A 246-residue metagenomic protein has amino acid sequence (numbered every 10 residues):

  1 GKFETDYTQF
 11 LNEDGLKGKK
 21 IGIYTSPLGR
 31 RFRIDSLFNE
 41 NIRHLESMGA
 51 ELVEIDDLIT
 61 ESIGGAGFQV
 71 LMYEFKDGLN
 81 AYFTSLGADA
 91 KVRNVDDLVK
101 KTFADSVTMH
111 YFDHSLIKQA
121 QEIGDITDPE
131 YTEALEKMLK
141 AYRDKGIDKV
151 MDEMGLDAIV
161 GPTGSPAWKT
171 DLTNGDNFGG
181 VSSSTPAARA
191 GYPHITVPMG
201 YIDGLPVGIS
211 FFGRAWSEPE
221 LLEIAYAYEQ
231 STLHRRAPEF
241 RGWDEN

Functional and structural regions predicted by a protein language model:
G1-A88: Gly/Ser-rich, acidic/histidine-flanked active-site/gating loops
G1-F3, T132, E153-M154, T163-T185: Short, surface-exposed loop/helix-turn segments at secondary-structure junctions that function as lids/hinges flanking
G1-G22, R43-S47, T84-A88, R189-N246: Structural helix-boundary/capping segments
T8-S26, Y73-Y142, D148, T196-P206: Short helix-loop capping/hinge segments that flank enzyme active sites or metal/cofactor-binding pockets
G29-F32, T60-I63, A167-T170, I202-L205 (+1 more regions): Flexible loop/turn segments at secondary-structure boundaries
I34-N41, F75-G78, N94, R143 (+2 more regions): Stable alpha-helical elements in mature extracytoplasmic
G146-K149, L172-P198: Small-aliphatic-rich amphipathic alpha-helix that forms the alpha element of a beta-alpha
